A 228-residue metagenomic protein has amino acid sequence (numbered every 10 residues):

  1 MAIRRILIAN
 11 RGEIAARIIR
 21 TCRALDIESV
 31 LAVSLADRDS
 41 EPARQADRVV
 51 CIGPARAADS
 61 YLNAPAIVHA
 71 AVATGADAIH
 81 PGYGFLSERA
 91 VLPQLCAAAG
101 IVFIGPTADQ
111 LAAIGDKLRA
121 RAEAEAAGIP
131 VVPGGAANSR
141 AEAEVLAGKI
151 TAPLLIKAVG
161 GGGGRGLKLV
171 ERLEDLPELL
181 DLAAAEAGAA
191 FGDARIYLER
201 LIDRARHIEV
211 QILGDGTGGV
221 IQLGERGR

Functional and structural regions predicted by a protein language model:
M1-R228: N-terminal beta-alpha lobe that positions the nucleotide/phosphoryl donor in ATP/NTP-coupled carboxylate activation
